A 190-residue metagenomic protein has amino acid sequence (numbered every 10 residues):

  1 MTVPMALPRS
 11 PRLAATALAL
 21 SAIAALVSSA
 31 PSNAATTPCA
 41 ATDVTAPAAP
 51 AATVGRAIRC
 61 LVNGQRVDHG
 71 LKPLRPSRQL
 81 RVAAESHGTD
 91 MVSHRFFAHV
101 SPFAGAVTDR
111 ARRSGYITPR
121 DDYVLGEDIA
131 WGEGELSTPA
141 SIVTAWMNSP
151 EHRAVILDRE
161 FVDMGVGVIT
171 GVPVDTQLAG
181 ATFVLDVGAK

Functional and structural regions predicted by a protein language model:
M1-A35: Secretory targeting and sorting signals
P4, V107-A189: A well-ordered secondary-structure block
S10-L13, V67, G88, A154: Hydrophobic alpha-helical segments, especially transmembrane helices and their immediate juxtamembrane helical caps
A25-L26, A30, F97-A98, G115 (+1 more regions): A short, ordered amphipathic alpha-helix with a cationic face
S28, S93, M147-N148: Residues at helix-coil transition
A35-T36, T182: Boundary of Sec targeting at the N-terminus
T36-A40, V44-S114, R159-G165, I169: Short, well-ordered surface patches within globular domains
